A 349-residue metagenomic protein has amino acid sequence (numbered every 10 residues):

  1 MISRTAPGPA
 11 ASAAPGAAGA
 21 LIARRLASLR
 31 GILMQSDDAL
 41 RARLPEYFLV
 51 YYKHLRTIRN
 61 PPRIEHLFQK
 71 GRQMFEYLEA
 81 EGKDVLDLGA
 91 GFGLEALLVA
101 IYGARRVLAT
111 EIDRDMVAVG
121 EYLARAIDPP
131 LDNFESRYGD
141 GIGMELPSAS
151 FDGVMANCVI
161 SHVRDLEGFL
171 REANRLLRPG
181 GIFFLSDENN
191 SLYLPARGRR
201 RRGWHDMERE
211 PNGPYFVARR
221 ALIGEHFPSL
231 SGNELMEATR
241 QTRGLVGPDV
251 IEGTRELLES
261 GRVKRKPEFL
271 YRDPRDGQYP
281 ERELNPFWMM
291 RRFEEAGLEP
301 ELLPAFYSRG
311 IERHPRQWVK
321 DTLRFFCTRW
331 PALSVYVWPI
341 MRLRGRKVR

Functional and structural regions predicted by a protein language model:
I2-E79, L98, M116, F325: Conserved class I S-adenosyl-L-methionine
I2-T5, T239-R349: A C-terminal cap/extension of S-adenosyl-L-methionine-dependent methyltransferases that defines the acceptor-substrate
G89-G91: Class I SAM-dependent methyltransferase "Motif I" SAM/SAH-binding loop
G93-L97: Glycine-rich SAM-binding Motif I of class I
L98-G143: Class I SAM-dependent methyltransferase SAM/SAH-binding core
M155: A conserved beta-strand element that flanks and buttresses the S-adenosyl-L-methionine
E167-P179: A short glycine-rich, Lys/Arg-flanked "PGG" loop and its adjoining helix->strand segment in the class I
F184-T254: Conserved class I S-adenosyl-L-methionine
